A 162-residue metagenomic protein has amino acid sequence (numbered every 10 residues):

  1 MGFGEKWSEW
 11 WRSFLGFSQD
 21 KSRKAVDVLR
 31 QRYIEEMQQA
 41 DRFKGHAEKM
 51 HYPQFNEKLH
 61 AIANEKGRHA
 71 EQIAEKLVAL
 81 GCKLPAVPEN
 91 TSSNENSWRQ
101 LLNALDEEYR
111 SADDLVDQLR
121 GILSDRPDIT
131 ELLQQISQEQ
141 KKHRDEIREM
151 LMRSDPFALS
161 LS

Functional and structural regions predicted by a protein language model:
M1-S162: Iron-associated oxidoreductase/ferritin-like identity signal
